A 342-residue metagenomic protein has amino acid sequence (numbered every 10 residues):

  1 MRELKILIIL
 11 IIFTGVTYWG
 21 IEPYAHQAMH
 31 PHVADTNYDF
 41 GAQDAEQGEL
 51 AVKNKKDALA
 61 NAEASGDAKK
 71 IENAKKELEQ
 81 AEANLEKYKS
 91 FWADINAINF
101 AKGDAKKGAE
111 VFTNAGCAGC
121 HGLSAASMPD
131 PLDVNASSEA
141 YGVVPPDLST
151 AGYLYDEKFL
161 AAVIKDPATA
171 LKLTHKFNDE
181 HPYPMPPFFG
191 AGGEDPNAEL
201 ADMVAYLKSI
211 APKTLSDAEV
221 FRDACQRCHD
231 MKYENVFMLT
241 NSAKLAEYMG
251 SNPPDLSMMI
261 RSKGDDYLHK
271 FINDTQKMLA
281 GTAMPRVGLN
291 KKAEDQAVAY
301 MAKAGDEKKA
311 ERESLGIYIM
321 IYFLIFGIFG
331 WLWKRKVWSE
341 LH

Functional and structural regions predicted by a protein language model:
M1-E49, C117-A118: Hydrophobic secretory-pathway targeting helix
R2-H26, K158-F159, V163, P186-T214 (+2 more regions): C-terminal capping alpha-helices of c-type cytochrome domains
Y24, E63-N73, A140-Y153, K165-A198 (+5 more regions): Axial heme c-ligation environment in periplasmic c-type cytochrome domains
A28-D44, E86-E110, G119-G122, D130-S149 (+2 more regions): Sequence context of c-type cytochrome heme-c attachment sites
A28-M29, A109-V144, D166-D179, I210-G250 (+2 more regions): Periplasmic/extracellular electron-transfer cofactor-ligation site, primarily the c-type cytochrome heme-c attachment
T36-E46, V52-K53, D57-N73, E77-T113 (+2 more regions): Electrostatic cytochrome c docking/interface patches
E110-L123, P146-T150, K158-K165, Y183-P187 (+5 more regions): C-type cytochrome heme c attachment motif
L341-H342: Cytoplasmic C-terminal tails of single-pass
